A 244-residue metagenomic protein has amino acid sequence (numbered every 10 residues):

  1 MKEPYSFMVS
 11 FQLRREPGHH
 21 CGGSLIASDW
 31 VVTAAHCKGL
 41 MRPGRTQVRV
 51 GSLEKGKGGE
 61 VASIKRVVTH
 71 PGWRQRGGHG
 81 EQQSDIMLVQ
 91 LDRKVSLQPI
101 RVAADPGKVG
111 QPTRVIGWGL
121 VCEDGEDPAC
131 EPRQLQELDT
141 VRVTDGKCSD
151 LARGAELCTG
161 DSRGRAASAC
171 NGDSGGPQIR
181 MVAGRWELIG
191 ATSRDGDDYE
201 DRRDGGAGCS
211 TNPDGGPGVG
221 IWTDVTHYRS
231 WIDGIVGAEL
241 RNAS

Functional and structural regions predicted by a protein language model:
M1-P4, L25, L40-M41, G56-V61 (+5 more regions): Extracellular/periplasmic catalytic domains that process cell-envelope and extracellular macromolecules
P4-H19, K94-Q98, Q136-G176, A183-D214: Active-site region of chymotrypsin-like
M8-S28, G59, E81: A conserved glycine-rich beta-strand in the N-terminal activation segment of trypsin-fold
F11-Q12, V31-A34, G39-R76, R133: Conserved H-D interstitial segment of serine endopeptidase catalytic domains
F11-R14, I26-S28, A34-C37, V50-L53 (+5 more regions): Active-site-proximal beta-strand/loop segments in catalytic clefts of secreted hydrolases
P17-G18, G56-K57, C122-D124: Short, solvent-exposed loop/turn elements at domain surfaces
L25-K38, Q47, E131, Q136-E137 (+2 more regions): C-terminal subregion of chymotrypsin/trypsin-like serine protease catalytic domains
A62, Q82-I86, L91-G164, D197: Chymotrypsin/trypsin-fold serine protease catalytic domain
